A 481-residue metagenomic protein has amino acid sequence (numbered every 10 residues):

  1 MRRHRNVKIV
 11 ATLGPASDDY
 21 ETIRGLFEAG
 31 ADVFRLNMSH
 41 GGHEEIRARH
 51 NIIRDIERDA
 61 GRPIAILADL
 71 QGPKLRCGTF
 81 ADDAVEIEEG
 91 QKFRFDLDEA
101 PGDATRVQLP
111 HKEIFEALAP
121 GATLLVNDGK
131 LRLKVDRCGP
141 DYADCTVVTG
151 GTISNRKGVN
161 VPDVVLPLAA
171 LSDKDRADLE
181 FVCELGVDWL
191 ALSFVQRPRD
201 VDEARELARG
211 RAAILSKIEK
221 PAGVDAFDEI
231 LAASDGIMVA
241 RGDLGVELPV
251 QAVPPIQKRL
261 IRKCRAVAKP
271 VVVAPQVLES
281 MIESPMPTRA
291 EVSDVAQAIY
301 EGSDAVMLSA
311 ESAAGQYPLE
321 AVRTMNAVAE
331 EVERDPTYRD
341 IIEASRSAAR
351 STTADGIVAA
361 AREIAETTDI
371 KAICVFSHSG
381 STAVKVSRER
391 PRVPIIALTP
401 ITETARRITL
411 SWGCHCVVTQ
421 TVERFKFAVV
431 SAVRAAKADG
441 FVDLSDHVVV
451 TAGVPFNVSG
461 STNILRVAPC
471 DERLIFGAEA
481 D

Functional and structural regions predicted by a protein language model:
M1-D481: Non-catalytic helical/linker scaffolds that mediate oligomerization, partner binding, and domain coupling around large
